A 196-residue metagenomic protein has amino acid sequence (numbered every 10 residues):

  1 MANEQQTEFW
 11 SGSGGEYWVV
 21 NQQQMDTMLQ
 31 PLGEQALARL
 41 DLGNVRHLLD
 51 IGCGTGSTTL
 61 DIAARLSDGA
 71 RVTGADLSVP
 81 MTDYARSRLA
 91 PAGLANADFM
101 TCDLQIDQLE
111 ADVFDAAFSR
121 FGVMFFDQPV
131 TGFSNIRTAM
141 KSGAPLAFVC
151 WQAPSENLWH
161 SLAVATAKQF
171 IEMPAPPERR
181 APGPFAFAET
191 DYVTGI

Functional and structural regions predicted by a protein language model:
M1-N44, S57-D61, M81-Y84, I106: Conserved class I S-adenosyl-L-methionine
H47-D107, T131: Class I SAM-dependent methyltransferase SAM/SAH-binding core
Q105-A116: A short acidic, Gly/Pro-enriched loop at the edge of an enzyme's catalytic core that lines a small-molecule cofactor
D115-V130, Q152: A short SAM/SAH-binding and catalytic strip from SAM-dependent methyltransferases
V130, R137, K141, P145-I196: Conserved catalytic/acceptor-binding region of the Class I
